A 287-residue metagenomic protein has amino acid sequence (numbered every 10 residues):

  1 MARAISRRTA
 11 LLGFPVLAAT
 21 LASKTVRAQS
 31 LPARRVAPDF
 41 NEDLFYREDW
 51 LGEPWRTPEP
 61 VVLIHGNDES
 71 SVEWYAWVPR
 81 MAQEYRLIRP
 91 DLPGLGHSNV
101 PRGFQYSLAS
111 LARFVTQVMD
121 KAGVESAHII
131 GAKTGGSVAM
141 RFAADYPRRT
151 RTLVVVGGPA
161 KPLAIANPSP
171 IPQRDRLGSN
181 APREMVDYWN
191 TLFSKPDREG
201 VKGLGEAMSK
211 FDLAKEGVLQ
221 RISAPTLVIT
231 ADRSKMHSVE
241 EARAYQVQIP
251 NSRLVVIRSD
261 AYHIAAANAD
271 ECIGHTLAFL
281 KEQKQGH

Functional and structural regions predicted by a protein language model:
A2-R3, T9-A28: N-terminal export signals
R47-W50, P79, R89-I130, G274: Active-site loop/oxyanion-hole signature of alpha/beta-hydrolase fold enzymes
E48-H97: Conserved HGGG/HGGXW glycine-rich cap/lid loop of the alpha/beta-hydrolase fold
S137-D145, T150-G178: Flexible "cap/lid" loop of the alpha/beta hydrolase fold
W189-E216, R233: Hydrophobic, aromatic-rich cap/lid helix
I222, V228-T230: Short beta-strand/loop motif that positions the catalytic acidic residue of the alpha/beta-hydrolase fold
K235-E241: Conserved alpha/beta-hydrolase "acid-adjacent" motif
S252, V256-H287: Catalytic active-site module of serine/aspartate enzymes centered on a nucleophile-bearing elbow/loop
